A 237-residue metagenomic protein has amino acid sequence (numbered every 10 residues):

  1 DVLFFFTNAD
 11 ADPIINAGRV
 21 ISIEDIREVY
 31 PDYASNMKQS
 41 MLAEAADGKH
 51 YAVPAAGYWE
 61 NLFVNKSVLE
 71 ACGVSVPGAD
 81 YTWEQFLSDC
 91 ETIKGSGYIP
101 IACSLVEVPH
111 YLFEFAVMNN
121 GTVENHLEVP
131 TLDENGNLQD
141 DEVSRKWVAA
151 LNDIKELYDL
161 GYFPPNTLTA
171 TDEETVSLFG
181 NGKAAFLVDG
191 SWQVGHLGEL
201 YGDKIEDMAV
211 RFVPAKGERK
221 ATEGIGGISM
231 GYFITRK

Functional and structural regions predicted by a protein language model:
D1-F5, R19-I21, G97-I99, N181-D189: Alpha-to-beta junction loops
F6-A9, Y81-L87, N166-G180: Short helix-initiation/N-cap motifs at beta->coil->alpha
F6-N61, L87, E114-F115, D207-V213: Hinge/lid segment of periplasmic solute-binding proteins
A9-I14, S191-I205: A ligand-binding cleft/hinge motif common to bilobed small-molecule-binding domains
E24-N36, G78-A79, G121-A149, E199-D203 (+1 more regions): Short, solvent-exposed loop/beta-turn-alpha elements that line the ligand-binding surface or hinge of extracytoplasmic
A71-C72, L160, E199-K237: Extracytoplasmic/periplasmic substrate-recognition and gating elements
G73-G78, K155-T169, K183, Y201-D207: A local structural motif
S88-T92, L132-L168: Glycine-centered hinge/linker elements that transmit conformational signals in sensory and ligand-binding systems
